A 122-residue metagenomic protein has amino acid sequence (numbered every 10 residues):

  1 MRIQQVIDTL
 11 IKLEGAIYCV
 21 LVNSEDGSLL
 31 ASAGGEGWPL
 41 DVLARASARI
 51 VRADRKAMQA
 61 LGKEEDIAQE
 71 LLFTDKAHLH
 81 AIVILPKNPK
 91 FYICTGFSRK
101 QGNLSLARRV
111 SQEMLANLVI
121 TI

Functional and structural regions predicted by a protein language model:
M1-I122: Non-catalytic interaction/Regulatory regions outside core domains
